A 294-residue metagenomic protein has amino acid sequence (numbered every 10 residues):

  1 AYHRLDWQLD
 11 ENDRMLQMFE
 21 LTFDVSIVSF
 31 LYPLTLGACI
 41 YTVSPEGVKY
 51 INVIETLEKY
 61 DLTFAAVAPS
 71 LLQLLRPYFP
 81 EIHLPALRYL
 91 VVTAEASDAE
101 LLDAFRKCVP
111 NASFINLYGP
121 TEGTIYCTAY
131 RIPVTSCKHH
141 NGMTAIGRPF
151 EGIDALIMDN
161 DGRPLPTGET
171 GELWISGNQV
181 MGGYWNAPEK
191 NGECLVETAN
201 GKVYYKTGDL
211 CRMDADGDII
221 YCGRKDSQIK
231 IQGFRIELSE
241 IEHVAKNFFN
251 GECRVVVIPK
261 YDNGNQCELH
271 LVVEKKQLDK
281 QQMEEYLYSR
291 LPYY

Functional and structural regions predicted by a protein language model:
A1-L16, D24-T63: Conserved AMP-binding/adenylation subdomain of ANL enzymes
Y2-D6, Y78, A187, Q232: Residue-level signal for well-ordered alpha-helical positions
D10-E11, Q17, I27, H83-A86 (+5 more regions): His-Asp-centered acyl/peptidyl-transfer active-site segments
Q17, T42, V67, V92 (+3 more regions): A structural signal for the hydrophobic beta-strands that form the central parallel beta-sheet of Rossmann-like
M18, V25, V67, S97 (+3 more regions): A conserved hydrophobic position in a structured secondary element of the catalytic/binding core that shapes
L21, S26, G37-I40, Y50 (+13 more regions): Generic structural signal for small/hydrophobic residues in well-ordered secondary structure, especially within
T35-A38, L62-A66, R76-N141, A145 (+1 more regions): Gly/Ser/Thr-rich phosphate-binding loop
S113-N116, R131-Y294: AMP-dependent adenylate-forming
